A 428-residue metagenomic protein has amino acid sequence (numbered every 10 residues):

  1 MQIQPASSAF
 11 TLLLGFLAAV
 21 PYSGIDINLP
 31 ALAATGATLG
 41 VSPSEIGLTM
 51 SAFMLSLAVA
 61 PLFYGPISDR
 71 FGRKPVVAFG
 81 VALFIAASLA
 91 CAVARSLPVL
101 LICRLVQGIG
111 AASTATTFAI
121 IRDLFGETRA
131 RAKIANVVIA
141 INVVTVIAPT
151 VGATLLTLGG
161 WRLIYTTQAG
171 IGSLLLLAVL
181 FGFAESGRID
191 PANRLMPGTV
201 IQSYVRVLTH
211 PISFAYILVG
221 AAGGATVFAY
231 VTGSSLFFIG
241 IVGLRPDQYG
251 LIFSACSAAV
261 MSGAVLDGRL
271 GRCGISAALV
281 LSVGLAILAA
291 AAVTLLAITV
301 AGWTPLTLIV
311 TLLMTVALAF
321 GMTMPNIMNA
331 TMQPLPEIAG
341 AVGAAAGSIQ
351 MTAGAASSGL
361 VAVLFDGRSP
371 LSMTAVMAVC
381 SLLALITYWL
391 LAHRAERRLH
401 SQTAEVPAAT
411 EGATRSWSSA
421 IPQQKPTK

Functional and structural regions predicted by a protein language model:
M1-I3, S186-Y216: Juxtamembrane intracellular "pre-TM" segments in multi-pass secondary transporters
A9-P43, Y64, T114, V231-S235: Extracytoplasmic
V59-L97: Conserved MFS/SLC helix-loop-helix module at the cytosolic interface between two early adjacent transmembrane helices
L83, A87-A90, P98-V106, T307-L312: Paired small-residue
L105-I141: Cytoplasmic helix-loop-helix junction between adjacent transmembrane helices in 12-TM secondary transporters
A135-F181: Helix-loop-helix hairpin linking two adjacent transmembrane segments in secondary transporters
A330-D366, M377: A late C-terminal transmembrane helix in Major Facilitator Superfamily
